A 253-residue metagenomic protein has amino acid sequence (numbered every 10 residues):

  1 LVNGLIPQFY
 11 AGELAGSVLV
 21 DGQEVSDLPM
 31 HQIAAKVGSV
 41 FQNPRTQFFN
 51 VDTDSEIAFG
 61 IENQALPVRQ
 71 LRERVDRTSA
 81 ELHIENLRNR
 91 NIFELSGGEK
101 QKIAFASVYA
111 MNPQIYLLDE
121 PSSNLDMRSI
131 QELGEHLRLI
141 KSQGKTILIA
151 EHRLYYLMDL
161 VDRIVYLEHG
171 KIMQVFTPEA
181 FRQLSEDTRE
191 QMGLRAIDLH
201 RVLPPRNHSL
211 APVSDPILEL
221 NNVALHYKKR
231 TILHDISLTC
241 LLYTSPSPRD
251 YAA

Functional and structural regions predicted by a protein language model:
E13-Q23: Conserved ABC transporter NBD signature motif
R69-L87: Conserved ABC ATPase "signature" region
N91-L95, E99: Conserved ABC ATPase signature
Y116-D119: Catalytic Walker B motif of ABC-type/P-loop ATPase nucleotide-binding domains
E151-H152: H-loop/switch region of ABC-family ATPase nucleotide-binding domains
Y243-A253: Single conserved hydrophobic/aromatic residue that forms the stacking wall/gate of nucleotide- or nucleobase-binding
